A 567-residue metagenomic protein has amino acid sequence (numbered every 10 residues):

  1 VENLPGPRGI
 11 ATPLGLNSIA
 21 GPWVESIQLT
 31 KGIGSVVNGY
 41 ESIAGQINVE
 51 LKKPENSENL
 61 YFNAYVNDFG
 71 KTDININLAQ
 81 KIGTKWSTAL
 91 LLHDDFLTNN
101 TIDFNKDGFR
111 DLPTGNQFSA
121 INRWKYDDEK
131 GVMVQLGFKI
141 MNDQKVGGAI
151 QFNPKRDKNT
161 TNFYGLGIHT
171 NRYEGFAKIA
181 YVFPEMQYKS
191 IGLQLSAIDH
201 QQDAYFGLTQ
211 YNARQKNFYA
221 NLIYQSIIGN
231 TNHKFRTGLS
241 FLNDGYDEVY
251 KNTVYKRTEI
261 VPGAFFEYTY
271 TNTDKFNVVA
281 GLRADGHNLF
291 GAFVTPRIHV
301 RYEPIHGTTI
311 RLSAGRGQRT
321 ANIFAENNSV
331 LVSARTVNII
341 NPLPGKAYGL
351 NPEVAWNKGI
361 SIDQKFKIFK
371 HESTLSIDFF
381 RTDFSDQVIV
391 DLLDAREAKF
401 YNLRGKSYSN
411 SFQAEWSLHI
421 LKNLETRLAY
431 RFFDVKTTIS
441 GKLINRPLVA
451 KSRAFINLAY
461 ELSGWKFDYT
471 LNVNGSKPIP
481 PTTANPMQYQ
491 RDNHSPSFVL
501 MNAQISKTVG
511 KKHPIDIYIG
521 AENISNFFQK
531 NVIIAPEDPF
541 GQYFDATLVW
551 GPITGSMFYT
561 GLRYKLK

Functional and structural regions predicted by a protein language model:
E2-K31, A120: Short acidic/polar hinge/loop motifs at secondary-structure boundaries that mediate gating or recognition
P5, Q318, G475-T482, K507-K567: C-terminal beta-signal and adjacent terminal beta-strands/loops of Gram-negative outer-membrane beta-barrel proteins
P13-N17, L29, V37, E41-N63 (+1 more regions): N-terminal periplasmic accessory domains that precede and gate Gram-negative outer-membrane beta-barrel machines
L97-S119, K125-I191, A197-K216: Flexible loop and strand-edge segments within Gram-negative outer membrane beta-barrel domains
N162-F183, I191, L195-V279, R404-E415: Outer-membrane beta-barrel transmembrane domain signature of Gram-negative proteins, especially the mid-to-C-terminal
I191-A204, E303, R311, Y348-N402 (+3 more regions): Membrane-embedded beta-barrel scaffold of Gram-negative outer-membrane proteins
N232-R236, S240-L242, V249-D383, K422 (+2 more regions): Structural signature of Gram-negative outer-membrane beta-barrels, strongest in the C-terminal barrel of TonB-dependent
L375-F384, N402-T483: Gram-negative outer-membrane beta-barrel transporters
